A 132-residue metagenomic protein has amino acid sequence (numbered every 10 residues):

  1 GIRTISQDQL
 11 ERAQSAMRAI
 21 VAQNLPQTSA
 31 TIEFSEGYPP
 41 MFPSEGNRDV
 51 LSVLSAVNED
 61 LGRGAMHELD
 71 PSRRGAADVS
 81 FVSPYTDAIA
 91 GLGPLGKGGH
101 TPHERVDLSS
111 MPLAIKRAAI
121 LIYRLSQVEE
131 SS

Functional and structural regions predicted by a protein language model:
G1-S132: Metal-dependent amide/peptide-bond hydrolase catalytic core, centered on the "pita-bread" metallohydrolase fold
